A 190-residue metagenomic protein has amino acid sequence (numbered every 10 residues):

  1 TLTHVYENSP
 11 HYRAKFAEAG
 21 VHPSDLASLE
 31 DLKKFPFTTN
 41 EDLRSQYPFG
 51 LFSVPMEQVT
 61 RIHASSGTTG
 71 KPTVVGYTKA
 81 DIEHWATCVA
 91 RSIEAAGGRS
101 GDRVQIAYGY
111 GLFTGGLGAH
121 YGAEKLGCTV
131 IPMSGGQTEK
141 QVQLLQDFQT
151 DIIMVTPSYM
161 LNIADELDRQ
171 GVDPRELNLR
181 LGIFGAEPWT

Functional and structural regions predicted by a protein language model:
T1-A64, T69-T87, R91-A95, R99: Nucleotide 5′-phosphate-binding alpha/beta core
L2, F52, K79, Y108-Y110 (+2 more regions): A generic secondary-structure micro-motif detector that highlights 1-2 residue hydrophobic/ambivalent hotspots embedded
V5, S65-T68, V104, I153 (+1 more regions): Conserved S/T- and glycine-rich ATP-binding loop of Class I adenylate-forming
A19, L117-T190: Conserved adenylate-forming
V59, I82, G109-G111, S158: Short glycine-enriched loops at secondary-structure junctions
G70-Y77, G101-Y108, L145-F148, I152: Short acidic, glycine/Ser/Thr-rich loop/turn "cap" segments at secondary-structure junctions
A86-R103, T138-T150: Conserved ATP-dependent adenylate/AMP-binding module captured primarily in the ANL superfamily
E94-V130: Conserved AMP-binding loop of ANL adenylate-forming enzymes
